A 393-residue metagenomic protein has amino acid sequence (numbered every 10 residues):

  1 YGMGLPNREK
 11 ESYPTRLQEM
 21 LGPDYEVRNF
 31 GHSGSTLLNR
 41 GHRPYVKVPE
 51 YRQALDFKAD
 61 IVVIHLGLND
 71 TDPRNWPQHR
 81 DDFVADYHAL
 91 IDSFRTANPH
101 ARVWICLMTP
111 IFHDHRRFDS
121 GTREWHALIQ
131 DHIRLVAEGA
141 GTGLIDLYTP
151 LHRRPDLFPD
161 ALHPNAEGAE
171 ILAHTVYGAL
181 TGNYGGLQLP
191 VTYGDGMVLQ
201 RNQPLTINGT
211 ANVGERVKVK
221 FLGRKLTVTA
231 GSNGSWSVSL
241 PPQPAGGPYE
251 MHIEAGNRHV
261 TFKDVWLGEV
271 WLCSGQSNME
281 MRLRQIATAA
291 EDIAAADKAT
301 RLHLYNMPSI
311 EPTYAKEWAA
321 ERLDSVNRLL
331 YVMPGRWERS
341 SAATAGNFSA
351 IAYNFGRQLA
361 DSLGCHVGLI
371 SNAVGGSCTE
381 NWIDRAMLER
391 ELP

Functional and structural regions predicted by a protein language model:
Y1-N7, I111, S277-A345: Short glycine-rich His-centered loop
G2-H88, V270-L272, Q276-I286, A294 (+3 more regions): Conserved SGNH/GDSL esterase-like catalytic core that processes O-acyl groups on lipids and polysaccharides
T15, E19-M20, H42-N183, D297: Alpha-helical cap/lid subdomain in secreted, periplasmic, or secretory-pathway luminal O-acyl-processing enzymes
T181-Q188, T210, E215-K218, R336-A342 (+3 more regions): Low-complexity, Gly/Pro
Q188-G196: Short, solvent-exposed loop/edge segments of extracellular or virion-exposed proteins
D195, Q203-I207: Structural beta-strand segments of beta-rich domains
N208-E291: Extended acidic/polar, glycine-enriched regions that form or flank non-catalytic beta-rich accessory modules
